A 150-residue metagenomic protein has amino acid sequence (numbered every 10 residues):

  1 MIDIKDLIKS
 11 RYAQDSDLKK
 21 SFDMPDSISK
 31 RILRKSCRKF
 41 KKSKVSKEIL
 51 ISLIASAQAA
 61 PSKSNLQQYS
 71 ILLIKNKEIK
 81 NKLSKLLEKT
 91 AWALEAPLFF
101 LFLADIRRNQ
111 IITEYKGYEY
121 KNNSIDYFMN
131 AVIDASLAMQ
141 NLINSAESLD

Functional and structural regions predicted by a protein language model:
M1-L149: Acidic, surface-exposed loops and disordered segments
